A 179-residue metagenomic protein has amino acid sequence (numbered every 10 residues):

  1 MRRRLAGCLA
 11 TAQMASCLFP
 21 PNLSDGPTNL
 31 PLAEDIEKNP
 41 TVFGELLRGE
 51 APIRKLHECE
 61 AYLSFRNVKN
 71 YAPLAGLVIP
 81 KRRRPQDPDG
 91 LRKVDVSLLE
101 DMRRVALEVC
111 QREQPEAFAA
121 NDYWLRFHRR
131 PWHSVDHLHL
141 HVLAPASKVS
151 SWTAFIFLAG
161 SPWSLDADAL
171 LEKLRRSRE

Functional and structural regions predicted by a protein language model:
R2-E179: HIT superfamily nucleotide-processing domains
